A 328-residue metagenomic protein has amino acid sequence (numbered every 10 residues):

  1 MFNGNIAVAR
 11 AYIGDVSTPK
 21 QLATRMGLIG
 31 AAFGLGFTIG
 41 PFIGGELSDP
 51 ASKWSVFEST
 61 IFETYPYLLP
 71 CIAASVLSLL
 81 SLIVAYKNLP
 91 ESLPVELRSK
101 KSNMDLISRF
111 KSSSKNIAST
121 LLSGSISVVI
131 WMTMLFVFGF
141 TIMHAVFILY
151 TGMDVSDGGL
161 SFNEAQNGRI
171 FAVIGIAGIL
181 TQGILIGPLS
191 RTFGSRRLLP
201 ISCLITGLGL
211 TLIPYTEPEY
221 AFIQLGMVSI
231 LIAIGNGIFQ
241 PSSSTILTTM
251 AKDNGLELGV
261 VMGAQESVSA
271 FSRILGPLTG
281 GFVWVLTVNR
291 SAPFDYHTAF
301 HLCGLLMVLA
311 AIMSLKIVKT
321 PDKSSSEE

Functional and structural regions predicted by a protein language model:
N3, A23-S52, S78, E266-P277: Glycine-rich segments within core transmembrane alpha-helices of 12-TM secondary carriers
N3-T18, I238-N254: Intracellular juxtamembrane helix-capping segments at the cytosolic ends of symmetry-related transmembrane helices
D49-S75, F282-M307: A membrane-interface helix-boundary motif in multi-pass transporters
L77-N88, I213, E217, S244 (+3 more regions): Multi-pass alpha-helical transporter architecture, strongest for 12-TM Major Facilitator/SLC carriers used
P90-W131, M153, D157, E328: Juxtamembrane intracellular "pre-TM" segments in multi-pass secondary transporters
A145-N167: Short amphipathic helix-loop junctions that connect adjacent transmembrane helices in Major Facilitator Superfamily/SLC
L180-S195, W284: Helix-to-loop junctions at the C-terminal end of transmembrane segments in multipass secondary transporters
L204-E219: C-terminal ends and interior cores of transmembrane alpha-helices in multi-pass membrane transporters/permeases
